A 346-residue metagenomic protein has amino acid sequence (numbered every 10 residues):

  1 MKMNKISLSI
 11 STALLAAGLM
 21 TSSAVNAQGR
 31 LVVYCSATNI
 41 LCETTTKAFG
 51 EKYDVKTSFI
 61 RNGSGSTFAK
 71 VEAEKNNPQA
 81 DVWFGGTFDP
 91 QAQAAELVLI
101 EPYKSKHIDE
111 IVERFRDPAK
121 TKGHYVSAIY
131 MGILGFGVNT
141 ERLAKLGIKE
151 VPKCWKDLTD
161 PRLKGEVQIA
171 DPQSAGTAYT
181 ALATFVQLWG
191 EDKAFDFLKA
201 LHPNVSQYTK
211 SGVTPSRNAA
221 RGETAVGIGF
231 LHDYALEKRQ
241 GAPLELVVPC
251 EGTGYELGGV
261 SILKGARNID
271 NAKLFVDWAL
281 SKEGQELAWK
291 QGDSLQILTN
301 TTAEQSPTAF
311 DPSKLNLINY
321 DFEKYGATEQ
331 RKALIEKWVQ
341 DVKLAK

Functional and structural regions predicted by a protein language model:
T21-A24: N-terminal signal peptide c-region/cleavage motif recognized by signal peptidases
Q28-Q93: Early extracytoplasmic/lumenal segment of secretory-pathway proteins
S36-E43, Q79-E223: Extracytoplasmic ligand-binding site segments that recognize negatively charged/polar headgroups
D89-Q93, A220, A225-P243: A ligand-binding cleft/hinge motif common to bilobed small-molecule-binding domains
G132, F197-H202, Y208-T209, Q240-K264: Periplasmic-binding protein-like
G137-R142, L182, E256-N268, L287-A288: A bilobed periplasmic-binding-protein/Venus flytrap-type ligand-binding module shared by bacterial periplasmic
L263-F322: Mature extracytoplasmic/periplasmic domains
Q305-K346: Extracellular/periplasmic bilobal clamshell ligand-binding domains
